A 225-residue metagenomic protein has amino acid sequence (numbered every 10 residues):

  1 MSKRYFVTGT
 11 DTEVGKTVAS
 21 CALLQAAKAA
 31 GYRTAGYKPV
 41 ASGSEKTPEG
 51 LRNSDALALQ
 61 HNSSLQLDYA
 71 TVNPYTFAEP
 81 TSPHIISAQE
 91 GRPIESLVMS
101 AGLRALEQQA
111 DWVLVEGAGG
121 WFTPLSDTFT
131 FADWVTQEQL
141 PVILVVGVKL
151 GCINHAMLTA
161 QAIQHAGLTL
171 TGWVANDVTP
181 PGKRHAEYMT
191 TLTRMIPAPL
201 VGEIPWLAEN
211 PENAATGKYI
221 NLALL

Functional and structural regions predicted by a protein language model:
R4, V18-P93, L97, G102-A105: N-terminal phosphate/diphosphate-binding loop that engages ATP/GTP or pyrophosphate donors across diverse enzyme folds
V7: Hydrophobic anchor at the beta1->P-loop junction of P-loop NTPases
V14-G15: Conserved glycine(s) of the Walker
N53-A56, A132, A186-T190: Short, surface-exposed alpha-helical segments at coil->helix boundaries
M99, L103-D127: Switch II (G3) loop of P-loop NTPases
S126-K149: Inter-motif core of Ras-like GTPase G domains
A160-L225: C-terminal lobe/tail of nucleotide-utilizing enzymes
